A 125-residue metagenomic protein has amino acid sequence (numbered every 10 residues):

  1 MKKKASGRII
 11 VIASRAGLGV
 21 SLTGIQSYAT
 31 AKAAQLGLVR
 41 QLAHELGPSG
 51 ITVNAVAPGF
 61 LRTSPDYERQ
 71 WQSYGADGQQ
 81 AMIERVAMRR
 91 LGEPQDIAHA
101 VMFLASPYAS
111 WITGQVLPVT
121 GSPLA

Functional and structural regions predicted by a protein language model:
K2-K3, L46-P48, L61, G92 (+1 more regions): A short hydrophobic alpha-helix cap/turn motif
S14: Residue(s) in the substrate-gating loop at a strand-loop-helix junction that position the organic substrate next
G19, V101-M102, T113-A125: Short C-terminal tail/terminal secondary-structure segment of NAD(P)H-dependent dehydrogenase/reductase domains
G19-Q26, P48, R89, P107: Active-site loop immediately N-terminal to the catalytic Tyr-X3-Lys motif of short-chain dehydrogenase/reductase
A31, V39: Active-site helix of classical SDR
H44-E45, S110: Alpha-helical segment proximal to the catalytic Tyr-Lys
P48, F60-V86: A glycine/serine/threonine-rich, flexible loop-to-helix segment that serves as the NAD(P) cofactor-binding "lid"
V86-I97, Y108: A conserved structural motif in NAD(P)-dependent oxidoreductases
